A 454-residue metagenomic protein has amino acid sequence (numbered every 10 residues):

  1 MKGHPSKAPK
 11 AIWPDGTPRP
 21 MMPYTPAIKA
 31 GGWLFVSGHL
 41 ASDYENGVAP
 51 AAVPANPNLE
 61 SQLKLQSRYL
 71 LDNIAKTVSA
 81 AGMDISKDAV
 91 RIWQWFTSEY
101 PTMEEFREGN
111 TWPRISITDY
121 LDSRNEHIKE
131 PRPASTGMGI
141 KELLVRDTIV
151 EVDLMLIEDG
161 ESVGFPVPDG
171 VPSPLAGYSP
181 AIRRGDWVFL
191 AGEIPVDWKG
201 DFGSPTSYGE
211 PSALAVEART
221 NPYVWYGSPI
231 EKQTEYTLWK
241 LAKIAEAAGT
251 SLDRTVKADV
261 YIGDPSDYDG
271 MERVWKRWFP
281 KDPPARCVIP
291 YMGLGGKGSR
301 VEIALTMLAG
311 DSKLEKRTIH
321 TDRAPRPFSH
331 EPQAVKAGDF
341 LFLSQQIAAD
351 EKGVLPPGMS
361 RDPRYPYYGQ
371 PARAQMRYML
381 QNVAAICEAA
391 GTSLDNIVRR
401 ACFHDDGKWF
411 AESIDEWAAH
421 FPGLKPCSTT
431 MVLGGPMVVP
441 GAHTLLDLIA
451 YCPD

Functional and structural regions predicted by a protein language model:
M1-W239, K243-Q381, A385-R399, H404-D454: N-terminal presequence-like segments and the immediate start of the first folded domain
